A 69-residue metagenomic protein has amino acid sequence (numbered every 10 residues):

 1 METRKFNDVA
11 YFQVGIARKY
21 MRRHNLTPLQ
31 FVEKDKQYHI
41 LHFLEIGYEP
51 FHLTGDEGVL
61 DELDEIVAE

Functional and structural regions predicted by a protein language model:
M1-P28: N-terminal acidic leader/helix
V9, I40, I66-E69: Unusually extended, aromatic-enriched hydrophobic runs near protein termini
A10-G15, Y20, Y38-H39, H52 (+1 more regions): Generic detector of bulky aromatic hydrophobic side chains
F12-I16, L44, D64-I66: N-terminal, charged low-complexity regulatory/assembly segments
R23-F51: Amphipathic, hydrophobic secondary-structure cores in small proteins
Y48-E69: Long, compositionally biased
